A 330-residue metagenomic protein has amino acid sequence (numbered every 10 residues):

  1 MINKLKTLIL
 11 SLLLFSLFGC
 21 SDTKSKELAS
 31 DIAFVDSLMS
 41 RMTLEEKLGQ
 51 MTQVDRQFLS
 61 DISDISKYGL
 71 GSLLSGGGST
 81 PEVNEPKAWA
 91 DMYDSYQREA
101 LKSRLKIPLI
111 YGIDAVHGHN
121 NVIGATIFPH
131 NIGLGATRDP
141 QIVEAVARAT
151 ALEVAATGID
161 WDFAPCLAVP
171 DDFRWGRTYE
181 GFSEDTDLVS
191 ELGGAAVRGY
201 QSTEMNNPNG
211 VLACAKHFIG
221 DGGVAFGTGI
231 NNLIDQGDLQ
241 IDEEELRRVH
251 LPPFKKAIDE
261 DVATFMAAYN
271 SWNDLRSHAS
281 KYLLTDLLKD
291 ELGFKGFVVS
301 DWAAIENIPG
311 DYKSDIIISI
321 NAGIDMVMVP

Functional and structural regions predicted by a protein language model:
M1-E27: Bacterial Sec-dependent N-terminal signal peptides
C20-P330: Glycoside hydrolase catalytic-domain context in secreted enzymes
